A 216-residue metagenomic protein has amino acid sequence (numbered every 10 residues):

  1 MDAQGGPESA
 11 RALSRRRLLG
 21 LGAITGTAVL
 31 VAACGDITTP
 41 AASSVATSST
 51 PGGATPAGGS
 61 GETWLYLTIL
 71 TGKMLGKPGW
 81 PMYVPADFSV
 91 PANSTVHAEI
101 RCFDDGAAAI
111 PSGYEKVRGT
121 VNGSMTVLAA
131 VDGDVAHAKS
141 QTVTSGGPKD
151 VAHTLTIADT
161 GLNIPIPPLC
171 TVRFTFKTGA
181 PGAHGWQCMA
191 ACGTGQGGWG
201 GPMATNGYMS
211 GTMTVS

Functional and structural regions predicted by a protein language model:
M1-S14, G22-V31: N-terminal secretory signal peptides
G35-S43: Bacterial lipoprotein signal-peptidase II cleavage site
S43-P51: Extracellular mucin-like PTS domains
S60-T95: N-terminal edge beta-strand
E62, P85, N93-H97, T171-R173 (+2 more regions): Intrinsic-disorder/low-complexity, polar/charged segments enriched in Ser/Thr/Lys/Arg/Asp/Glu/Gln
I100-D104: Asparagine-centered strand-capping/turn motif at beta-strand->loop junctions
I110-S145: Mixed-charge, low-complexity intrinsically disordered segments
H137-Q141, G146-S216: Extracellular/periplasmic metallocenter environments
